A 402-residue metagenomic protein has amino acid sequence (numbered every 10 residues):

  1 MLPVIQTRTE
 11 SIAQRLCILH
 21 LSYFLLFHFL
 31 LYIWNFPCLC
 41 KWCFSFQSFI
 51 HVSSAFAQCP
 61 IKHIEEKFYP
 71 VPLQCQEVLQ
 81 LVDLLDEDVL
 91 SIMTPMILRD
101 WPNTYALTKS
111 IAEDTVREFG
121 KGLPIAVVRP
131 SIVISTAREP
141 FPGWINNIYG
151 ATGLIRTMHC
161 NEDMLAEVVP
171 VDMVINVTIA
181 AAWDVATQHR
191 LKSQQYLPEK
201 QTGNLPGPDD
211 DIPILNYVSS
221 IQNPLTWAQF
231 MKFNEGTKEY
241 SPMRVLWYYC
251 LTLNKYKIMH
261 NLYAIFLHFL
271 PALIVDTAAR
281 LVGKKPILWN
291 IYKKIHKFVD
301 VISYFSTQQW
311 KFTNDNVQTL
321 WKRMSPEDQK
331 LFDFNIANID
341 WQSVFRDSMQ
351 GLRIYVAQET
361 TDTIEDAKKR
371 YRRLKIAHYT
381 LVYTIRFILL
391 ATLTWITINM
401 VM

Functional and structural regions predicted by a protein language model:
M1, S48-A55, E65-E66, I111 (+8 more regions): 4′-phosphopantetheine-dependent carrier domains
M1-L19, W34-L107, E118, I125-G143: Conserved Rossmann-fold NAD(P)-dependent oxidoreductase catalytic core, especially the SDR/UDP-sugar
Y23-Y32, F36: Aromatic (phenylalanine/tyrosine) cluster motif
D88-N103, L123-S131, S135-E139, W144-A181 (+4 more regions): A conserved pocket-lining segment of Rossmann-fold NAD(P)-dependent short-chain dehydrogenase/reductase
A112, V116-G122, T187-Q188, T392-I396: Segments forming glycine/polar-rich beta-alpha architectures that bind adenosine-containing cofactors
V168-D172, L225, F312: Residue-level signal for the nucleotide or nucleotide-sugar donor/cofactor binding architecture
A181-D300, R323, E327-I336, V344-G351 (+1 more regions): Mid/C-terminal beta-alpha module of Rossmann-like enzyme folds, strongest in SDR-family dehydrogenases/epimerases
R244, V301, T313-M402: Amphipathic terminal alpha-helices
